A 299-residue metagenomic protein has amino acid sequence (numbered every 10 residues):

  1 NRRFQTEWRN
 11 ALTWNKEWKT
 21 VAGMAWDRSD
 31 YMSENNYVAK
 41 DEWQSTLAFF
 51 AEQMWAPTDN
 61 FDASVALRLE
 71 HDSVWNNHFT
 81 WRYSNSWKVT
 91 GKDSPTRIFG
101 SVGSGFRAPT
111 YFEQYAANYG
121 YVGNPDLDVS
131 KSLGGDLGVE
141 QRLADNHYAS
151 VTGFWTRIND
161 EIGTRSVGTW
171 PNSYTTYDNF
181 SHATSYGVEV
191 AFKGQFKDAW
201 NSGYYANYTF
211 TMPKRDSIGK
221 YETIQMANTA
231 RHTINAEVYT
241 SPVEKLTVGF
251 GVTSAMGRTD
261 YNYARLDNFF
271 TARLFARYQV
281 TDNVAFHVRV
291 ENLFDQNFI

Functional and structural regions predicted by a protein language model:
N1, M32-K40, W75-W81, Y111-N118 (+5 more regions): Outer-membrane beta-barrel translocator domains and adjoining extracellular loop/strand segments of Gram-negative
N1-G91, S150-G153, G187-Q195, W200-N207: Face-selective signature of the C-terminal outer-membrane beta-barrel domain
R2, R97-N159, R165-K197, M226-H232 (+1 more regions): Outer-membrane beta-barrel signature, preferentially recognizing the C-terminal barrel domain of Gram-negative
E17-T20, N60-A63, K92-I98, D145-A149 (+4 more regions): Repeated loop/turn-to-beta-strand initiation elements of outer-membrane beta-barrel proteins
W26, F50-A51, P57, R82 (+11 more regions): Residue-level detection of beta-strand scaffold positions
W26-M32, L47, L67-S73, W87-V89 (+7 more regions): Transmembrane beta-strands of outer-membrane beta-barrel pores
Q53, G100, S130-L133, S202 (+1 more regions): Conserved C-terminal beta-signal and adjacent last beta-strands/turns of outer-membrane beta-barrel proteins
A56-D62, A149, G153-R157, D178-Y261: Gram-negative outer-membrane beta-barrel transporters
